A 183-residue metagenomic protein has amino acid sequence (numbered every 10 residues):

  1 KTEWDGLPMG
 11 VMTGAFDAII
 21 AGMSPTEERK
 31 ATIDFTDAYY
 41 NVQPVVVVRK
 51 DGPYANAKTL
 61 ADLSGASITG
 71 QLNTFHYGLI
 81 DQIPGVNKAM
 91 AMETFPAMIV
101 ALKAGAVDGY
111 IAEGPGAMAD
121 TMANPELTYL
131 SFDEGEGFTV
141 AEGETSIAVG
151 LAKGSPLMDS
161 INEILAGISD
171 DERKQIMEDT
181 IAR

Functional and structural regions predicted by a protein language model:
K1-D62, E134-A141: Acidic, polar ligand-binding/catalytic clefts
G6, G22-T32, L79-Q82, D108-G143: A ligand-binding cleft/hinge motif common to bilobed small-molecule-binding domains
G6-L7, A97-M98, A106: Short acidic active-site motifs
V11-M12, L63, L102-K103, I161: Hydrophobic residues within well-ordered alpha-helices
D17-A18, D108-G109, A148: Short, Asp-centered acidic motifs that coordinate Mg2+ and/or phosphate in catalytic or ligand-binding sites
M23-S24, N41-V100, G114-G116, P156: Bilobed "Venus flytrap"/periplasmic-binding protein-like clamshell domains and structurally analogous long
N41-V48, A123-L165, A182-R183: Periplasmic-binding protein-like
F75-M92, Y129-D133, S160-R183: Ligand-binding clefts/hinges and TM-proximal coupling segments of bilobed small-molecule sensing domains
